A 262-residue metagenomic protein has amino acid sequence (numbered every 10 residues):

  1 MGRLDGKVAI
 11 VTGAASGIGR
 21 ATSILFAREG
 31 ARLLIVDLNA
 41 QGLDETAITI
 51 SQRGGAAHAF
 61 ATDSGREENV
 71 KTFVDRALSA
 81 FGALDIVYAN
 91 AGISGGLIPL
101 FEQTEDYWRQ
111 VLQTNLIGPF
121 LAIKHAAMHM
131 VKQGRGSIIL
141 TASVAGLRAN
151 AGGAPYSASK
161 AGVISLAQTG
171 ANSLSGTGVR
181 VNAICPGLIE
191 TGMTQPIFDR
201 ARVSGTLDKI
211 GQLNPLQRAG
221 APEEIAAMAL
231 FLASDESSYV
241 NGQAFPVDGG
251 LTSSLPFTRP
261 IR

Functional and structural regions predicted by a protein language model:
L97, N241-R262: Short C-terminal tail/terminal secondary-structure segment of NAD(P)H-dependent dehydrogenase/reductase domains
I98-L100, Y107-L112, I210: Substrate-binding pocket helix/loop in short-chain dehydrogenase/reductase
I123, S159, A167: Active-site helix of classical SDR
M128, N172-G176, S238: Alpha-helical segment proximal to the catalytic Tyr-Lys
S143: Residue(s) in the substrate-gating loop at a strand-loop-helix junction that position the organic substrate next
S175, R180, C185, V240-G242: Short, small/polar-rich loop/turn modules that mediate ligand/substrate recognition or access, typified
A183, G205-E236, V240, V247-G249: C-terminal helical subdomain
